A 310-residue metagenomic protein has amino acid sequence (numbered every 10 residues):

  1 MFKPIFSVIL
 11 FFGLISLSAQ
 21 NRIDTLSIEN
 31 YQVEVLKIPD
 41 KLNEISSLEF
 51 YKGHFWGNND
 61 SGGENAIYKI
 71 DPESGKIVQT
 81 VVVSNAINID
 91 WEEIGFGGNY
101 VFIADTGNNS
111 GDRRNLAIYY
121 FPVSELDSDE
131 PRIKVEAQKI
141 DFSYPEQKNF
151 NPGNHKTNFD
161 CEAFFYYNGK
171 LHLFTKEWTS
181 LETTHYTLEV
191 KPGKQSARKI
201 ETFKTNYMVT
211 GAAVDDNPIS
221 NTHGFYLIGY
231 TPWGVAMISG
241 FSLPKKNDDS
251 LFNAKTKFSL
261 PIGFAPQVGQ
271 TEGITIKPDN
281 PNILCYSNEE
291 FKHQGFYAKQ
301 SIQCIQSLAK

Functional and structural regions predicted by a protein language model:
M1-L26: Bacterial Sec-dependent N-terminal signal peptides
Q20-K310: Sequence/structural signature of beta-propeller domains
